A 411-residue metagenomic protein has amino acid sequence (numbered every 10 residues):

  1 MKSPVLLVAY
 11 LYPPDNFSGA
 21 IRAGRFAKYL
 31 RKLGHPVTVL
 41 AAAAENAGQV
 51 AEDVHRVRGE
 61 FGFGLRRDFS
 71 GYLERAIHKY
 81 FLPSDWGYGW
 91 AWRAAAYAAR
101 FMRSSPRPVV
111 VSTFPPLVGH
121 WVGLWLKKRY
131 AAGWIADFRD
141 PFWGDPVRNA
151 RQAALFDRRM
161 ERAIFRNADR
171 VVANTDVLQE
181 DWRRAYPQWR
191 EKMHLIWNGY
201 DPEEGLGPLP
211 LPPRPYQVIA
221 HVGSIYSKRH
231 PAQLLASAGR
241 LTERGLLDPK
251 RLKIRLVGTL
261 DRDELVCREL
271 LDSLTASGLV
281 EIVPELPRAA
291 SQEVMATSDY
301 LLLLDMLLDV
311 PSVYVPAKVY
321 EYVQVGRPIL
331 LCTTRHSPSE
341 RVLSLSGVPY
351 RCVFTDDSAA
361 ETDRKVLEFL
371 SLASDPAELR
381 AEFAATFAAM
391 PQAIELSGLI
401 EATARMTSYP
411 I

Functional and structural regions predicted by a protein language model:
M1-G59, R170, R405-I411: N-terminal subdomain of nucleotide-sugar transferases
V39-M102: A conserved catalytic-core segment of Leloir-type glycosyltransferases
A43, V177, I196-G199: Carbohydrate-associated surface elements
Y130-I135, W143-A163, P202: Nucleotide-sugar donor phosphate/pyrophosphate-binding loop at the beta->alpha transition of glycosyltransferases
R162-K192, E340: A short, active-site helix/loop in glycosyltransferases that binds the activated sugar's phosphate group
L211-R229, L235-A238: Conserved donor-binding/catalytic core segment of Leloir-type glycosyltransferases
R229, P287-V294, L301-Y320, I329-R341: Nucleotide-sugar-dependent
R251, R255-L260, E264-Q292: Nucleotide-activated donor-binding/catalytic signature segment of Leloir-type glycosyltransferases, i.e., the conserved
